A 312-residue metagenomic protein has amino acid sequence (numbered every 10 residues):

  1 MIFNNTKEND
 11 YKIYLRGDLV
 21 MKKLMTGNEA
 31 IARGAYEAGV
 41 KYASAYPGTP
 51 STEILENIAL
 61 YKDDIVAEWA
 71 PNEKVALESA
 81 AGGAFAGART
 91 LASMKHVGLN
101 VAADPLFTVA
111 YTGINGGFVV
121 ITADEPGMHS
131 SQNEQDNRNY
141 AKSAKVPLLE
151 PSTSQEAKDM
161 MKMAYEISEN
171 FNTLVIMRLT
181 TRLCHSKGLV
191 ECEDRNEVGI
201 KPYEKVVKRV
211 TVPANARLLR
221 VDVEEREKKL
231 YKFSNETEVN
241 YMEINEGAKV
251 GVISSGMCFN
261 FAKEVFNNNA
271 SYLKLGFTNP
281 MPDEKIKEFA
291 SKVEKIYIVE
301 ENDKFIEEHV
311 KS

Functional and structural regions predicted by a protein language model:
F3-K7, Y11-N28, P151-S312: Flexible, low-complexity linker and terminal segments
I13-S154, R182, N245-E246, N269-Y272 (+2 more regions): Thiamine diphosphate
